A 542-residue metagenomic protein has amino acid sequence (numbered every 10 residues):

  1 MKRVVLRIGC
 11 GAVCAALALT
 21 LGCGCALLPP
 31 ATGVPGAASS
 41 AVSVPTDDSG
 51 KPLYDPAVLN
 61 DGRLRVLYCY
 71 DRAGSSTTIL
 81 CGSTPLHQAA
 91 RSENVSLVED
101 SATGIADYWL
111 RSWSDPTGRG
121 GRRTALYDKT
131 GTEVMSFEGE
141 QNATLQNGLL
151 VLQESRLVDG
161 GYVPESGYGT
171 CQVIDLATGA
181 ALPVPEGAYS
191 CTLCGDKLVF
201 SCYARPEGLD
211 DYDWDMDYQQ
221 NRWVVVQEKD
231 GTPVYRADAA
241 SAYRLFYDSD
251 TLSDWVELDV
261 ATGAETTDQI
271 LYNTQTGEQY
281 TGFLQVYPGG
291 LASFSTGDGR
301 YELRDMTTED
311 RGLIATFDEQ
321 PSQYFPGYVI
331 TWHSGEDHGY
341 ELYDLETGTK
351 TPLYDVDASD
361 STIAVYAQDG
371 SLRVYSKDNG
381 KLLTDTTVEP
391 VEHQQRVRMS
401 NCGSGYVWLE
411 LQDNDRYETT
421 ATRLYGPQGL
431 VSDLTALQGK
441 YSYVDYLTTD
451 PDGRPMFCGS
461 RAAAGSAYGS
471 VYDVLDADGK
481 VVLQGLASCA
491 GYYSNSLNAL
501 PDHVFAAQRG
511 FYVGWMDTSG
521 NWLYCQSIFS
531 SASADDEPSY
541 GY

Functional and structural regions predicted by a protein language model:
K2-V13: Bacterial N-terminal signal peptides that target proteins for export
T20-G24: C-terminal motif of bacterial Sec signal peptides marking the signal peptidase cleavage site
A26-V34: Bacterial lipoprotein signal-peptidase II cleavage site
G33-Y542: Residue-level detector of conserved, function-critical positions
